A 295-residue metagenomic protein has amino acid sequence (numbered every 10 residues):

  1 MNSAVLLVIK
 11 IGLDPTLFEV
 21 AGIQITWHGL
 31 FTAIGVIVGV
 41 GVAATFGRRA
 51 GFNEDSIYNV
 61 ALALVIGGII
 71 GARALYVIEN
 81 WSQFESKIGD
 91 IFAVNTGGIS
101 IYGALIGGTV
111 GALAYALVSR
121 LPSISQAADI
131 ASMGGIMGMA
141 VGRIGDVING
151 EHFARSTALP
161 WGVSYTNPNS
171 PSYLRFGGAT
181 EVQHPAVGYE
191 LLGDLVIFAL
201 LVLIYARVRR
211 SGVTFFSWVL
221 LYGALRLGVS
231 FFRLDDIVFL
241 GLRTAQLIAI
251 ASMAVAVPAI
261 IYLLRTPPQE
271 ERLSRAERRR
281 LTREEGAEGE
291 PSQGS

Functional and structural regions predicted by a protein language model:
M1-S295: A feature for loop-to-transmembrane-helix boundaries and adjacent hydrophobic helices in multi-pass integral membrane
